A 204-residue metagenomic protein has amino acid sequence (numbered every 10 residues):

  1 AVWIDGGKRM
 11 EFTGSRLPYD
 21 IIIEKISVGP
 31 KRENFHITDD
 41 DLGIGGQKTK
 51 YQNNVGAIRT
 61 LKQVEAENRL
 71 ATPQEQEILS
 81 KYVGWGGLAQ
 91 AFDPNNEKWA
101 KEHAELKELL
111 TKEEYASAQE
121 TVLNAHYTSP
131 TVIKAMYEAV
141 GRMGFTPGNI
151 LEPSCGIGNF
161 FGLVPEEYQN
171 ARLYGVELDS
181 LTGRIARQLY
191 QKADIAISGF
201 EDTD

Functional and structural regions predicted by a protein language model:
A1-I4: Amphipathic, interaction-prone secondary-structure segments
G7, R16, I23-D204: Class I S-adenosyl-L-methionine-dependent methyltransferase catalytic core
M10-F12: Long, low-complexity, intrinsically disordered regions
